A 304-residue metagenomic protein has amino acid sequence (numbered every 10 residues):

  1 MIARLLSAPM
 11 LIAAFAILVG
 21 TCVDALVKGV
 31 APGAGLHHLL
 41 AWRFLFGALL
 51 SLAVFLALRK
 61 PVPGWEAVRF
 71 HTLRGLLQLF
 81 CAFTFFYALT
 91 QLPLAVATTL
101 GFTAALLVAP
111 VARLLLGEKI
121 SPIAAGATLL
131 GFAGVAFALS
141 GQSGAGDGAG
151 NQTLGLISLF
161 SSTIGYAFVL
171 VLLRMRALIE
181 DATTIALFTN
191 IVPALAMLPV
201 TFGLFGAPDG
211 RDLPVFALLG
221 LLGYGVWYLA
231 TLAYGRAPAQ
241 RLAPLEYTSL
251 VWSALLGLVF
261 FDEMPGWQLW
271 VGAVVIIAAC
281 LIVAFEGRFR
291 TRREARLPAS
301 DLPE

Functional and structural regions predicted by a protein language model:
S7-A16, F55, K60-T84, T153-S162 (+2 more regions): Loop-to-transmembrane-helix transition segments
P9-A14, E66-L76, I120-A133, G155-L156 (+2 more regions): Cytoplasmic-side transmembrane-helix entry/capping segments in multi-pass membrane proteins
P9-I12, G33-F80, L130, G165-V169 (+1 more regions): Transmembrane alpha-helices of multi-pass small-molecule transport proteins
A48-A67, V135-G148, V192-D212, L218 (+2 more regions): Membrane-interface helix-cap regions at the ends of transmembrane helices in multi-pass membrane proteins
S51, A145-F205, E294-E304: Transmembrane alpha-helical segments that form core, pore/gating elements of small-molecule transporters/exporters
A97-T103, R176-V192, W227-L258: Helix-helix packing/entry segments at the starts of transmembrane helices
A104-L129, V251-W270: C-terminal transmembrane-helix exit sites in multi-pass transporters
I123-Q142, Q268-G287: Hydrophobic transmembrane alpha-helices of multi-pass small-molecule transport proteins
